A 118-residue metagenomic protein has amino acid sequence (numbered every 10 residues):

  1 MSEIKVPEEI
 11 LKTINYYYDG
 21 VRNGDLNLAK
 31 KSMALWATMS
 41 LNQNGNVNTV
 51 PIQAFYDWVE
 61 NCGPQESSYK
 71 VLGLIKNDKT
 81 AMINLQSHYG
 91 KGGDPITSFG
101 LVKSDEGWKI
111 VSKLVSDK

Functional and structural regions predicted by a protein language model:
S2-L11, T38-I96: Surface-exposed, charged secondary-structure patches
K5-G24: Short, aromatic-enriched amphipathic alpha-helices that serve as compact interaction elements
T13, N23-S40: Short, well-ordered alpha-helical segments enriched in acidic and aromatic residues
Y17, L28-K30, A37, I83 (+1 more regions): Hydrophobic pocket/interface hotspot
Y17-Y18, F55-Y56, F99, W108: Aromatic side chains
Y18, G24-L26, N44-T49: Short N-terminal helix-initiation segments at or just after the protein's N-terminus
M33, S87-Y89, L114: Short beta-strand segments enriched in hydrophobic/aromatic residues within well-folded beta-rich domains
D94-K118: Short beta-strand edge/turn micro-motifs at domain boundaries
